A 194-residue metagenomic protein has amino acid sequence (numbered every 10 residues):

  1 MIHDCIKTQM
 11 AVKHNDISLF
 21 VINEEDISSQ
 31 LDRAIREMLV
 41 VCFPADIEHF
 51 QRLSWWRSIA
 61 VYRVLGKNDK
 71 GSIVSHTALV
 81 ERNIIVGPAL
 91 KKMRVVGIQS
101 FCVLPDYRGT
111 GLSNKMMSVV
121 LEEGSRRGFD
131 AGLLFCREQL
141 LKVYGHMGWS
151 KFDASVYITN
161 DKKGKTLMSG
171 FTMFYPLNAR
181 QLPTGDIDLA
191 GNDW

Functional and structural regions predicted by a protein language model:
M1-S29, A190-G191: Conserved N-terminal entry element of GNAT/NAT acetyltransferase domains
V21, F135, G145, S150-M173: Conserved catalytic-core motifs of GNAT/GCN5-like acyltransferases
I22-C102: A conserved beta-strand-loop-helix scaffold within acyl/acetyltransferase catalytic domains
Q99, R108, G124-R127, K142 (+1 more regions): Acidic/histidine-enriched, beta-strand-rich ligand/metal-binding domains
L104, R137: Residue-level recognition of the GNAT/N-acetyltransferase active site
D106-V119: Conserved acetyl-CoA pyrophosphate-binding loop and the N-cap/start of the following alpha-helix in GNAT-like
E122-C136: Conserved GNAT acetyl-CoA-binding A-motif
I158-W194: C-terminal "cap" of GNAT-fold acetyltransferases
